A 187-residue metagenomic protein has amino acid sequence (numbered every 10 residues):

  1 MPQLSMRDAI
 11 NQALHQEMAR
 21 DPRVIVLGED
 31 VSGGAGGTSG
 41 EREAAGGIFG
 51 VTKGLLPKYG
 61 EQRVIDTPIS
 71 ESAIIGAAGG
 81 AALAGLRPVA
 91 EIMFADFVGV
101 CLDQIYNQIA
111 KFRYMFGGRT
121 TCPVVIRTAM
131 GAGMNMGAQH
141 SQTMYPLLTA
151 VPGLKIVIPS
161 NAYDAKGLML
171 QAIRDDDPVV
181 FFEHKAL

Functional and structural regions predicted by a protein language model:
M1-F182, A186: Thiamine diphosphate
